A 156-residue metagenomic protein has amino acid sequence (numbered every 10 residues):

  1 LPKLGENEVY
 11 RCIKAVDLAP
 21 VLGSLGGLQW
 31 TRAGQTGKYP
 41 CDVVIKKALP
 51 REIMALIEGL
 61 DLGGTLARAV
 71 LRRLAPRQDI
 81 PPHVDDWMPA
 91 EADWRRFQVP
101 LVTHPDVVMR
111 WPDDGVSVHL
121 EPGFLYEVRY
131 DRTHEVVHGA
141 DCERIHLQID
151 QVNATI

Functional and structural regions predicted by a protein language model:
L1-G63: Non-heme Fe(II)/2-oxoglutarate
V70, Q98, E135: Short, surface-exposed charged micro-motifs
V70-E91: Conserved short histidine dyad/triad with adjacent acidic residue
R73, A90-V107: Short, conserved beta-strand element in jelly-roll/cupin
P76-Q78, G123, D131: Tight coil/turn sites that cap or link beta-strands
P81-H83, V107-R110, V118, V128-R129 (+2 more regions): Short beta-strand His + acidic residue motifs that chelate non-heme Fe in jelly-roll/DSBH and cupin folds
R95-P100, L125-E127, D141-I156: A short hydrophobic beta-strand segment most commonly corresponding to one strand of the jelly-roll/cupin
P100-P122: A short beta-strand-loop-beta hairpin characteristic of the jelly-roll/cupin
